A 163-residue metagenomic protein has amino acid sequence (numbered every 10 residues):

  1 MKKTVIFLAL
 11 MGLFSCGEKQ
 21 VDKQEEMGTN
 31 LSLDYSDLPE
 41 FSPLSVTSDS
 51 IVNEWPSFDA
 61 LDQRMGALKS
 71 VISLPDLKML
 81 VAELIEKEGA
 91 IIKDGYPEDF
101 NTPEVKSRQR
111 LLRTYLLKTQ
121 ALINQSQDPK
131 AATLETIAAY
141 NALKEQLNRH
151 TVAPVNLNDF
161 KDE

Functional and structural regions predicted by a protein language model:
M1-T4: Positively charged n-region of N-terminal signal peptides that target proteins for export
G12-S15: C-terminal motif of bacterial Sec signal peptides marking the signal peptidase cleavage site
E18-P75, M79: Immediate post-signal-peptide N-terminus of mature secreted/exported proteins
E54-E163: Intrinsically disordered, glycine/charged-rich N-terminal periplasmic/extracytoplasmic linker segments that lie
